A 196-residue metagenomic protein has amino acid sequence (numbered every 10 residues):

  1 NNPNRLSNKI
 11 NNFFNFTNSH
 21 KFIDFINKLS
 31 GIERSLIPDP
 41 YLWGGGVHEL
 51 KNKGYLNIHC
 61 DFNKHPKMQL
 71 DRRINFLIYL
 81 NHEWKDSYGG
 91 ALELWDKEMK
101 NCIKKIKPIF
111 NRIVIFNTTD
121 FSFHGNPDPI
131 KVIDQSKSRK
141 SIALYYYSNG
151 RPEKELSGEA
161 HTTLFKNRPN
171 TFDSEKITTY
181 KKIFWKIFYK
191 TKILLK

Functional and structural regions predicted by a protein language model:
N1-L42: Signature of the catalytic double-stranded beta-helix
N8-K9, F76, L144: Short acidic/polar alpha-helix capping motifs at helix-coil junctions
S30, H48-P66: Conserved short histidine dyad/triad with adjacent acidic residue
L36-P40, G46, I115-F116, G125: A structural signal for short, well-ordered beta-strand segments and their strand-loop junctions that often border
P38-D39, G45-E49, R72, W84: Acidic, glycine-rich loop-and-strand cores that form catalytic or ligand-binding grooves in diverse globular domains
G46, N75, S141: Amphipathic alpha-helical recognition patches that constitute DNA-binding helices
K53, N63-R72, N81-K196: Catalytic core of Fe(II)/2-oxoglutarate
